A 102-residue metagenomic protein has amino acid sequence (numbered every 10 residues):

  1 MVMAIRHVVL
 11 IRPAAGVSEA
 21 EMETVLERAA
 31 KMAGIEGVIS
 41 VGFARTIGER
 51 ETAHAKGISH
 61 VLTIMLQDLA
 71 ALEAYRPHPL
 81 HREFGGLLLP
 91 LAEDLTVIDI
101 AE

Functional and structural regions predicted by a protein language model:
M1-S59, Q67-A74, A101-E102: Short S/T/G/P-rich N-terminal loop/turn motif that feeds into the first structured element of a domain
T63: Active-site scaffold segments
L69-T96: C-terminal structural segments of small proteins and small subunits
